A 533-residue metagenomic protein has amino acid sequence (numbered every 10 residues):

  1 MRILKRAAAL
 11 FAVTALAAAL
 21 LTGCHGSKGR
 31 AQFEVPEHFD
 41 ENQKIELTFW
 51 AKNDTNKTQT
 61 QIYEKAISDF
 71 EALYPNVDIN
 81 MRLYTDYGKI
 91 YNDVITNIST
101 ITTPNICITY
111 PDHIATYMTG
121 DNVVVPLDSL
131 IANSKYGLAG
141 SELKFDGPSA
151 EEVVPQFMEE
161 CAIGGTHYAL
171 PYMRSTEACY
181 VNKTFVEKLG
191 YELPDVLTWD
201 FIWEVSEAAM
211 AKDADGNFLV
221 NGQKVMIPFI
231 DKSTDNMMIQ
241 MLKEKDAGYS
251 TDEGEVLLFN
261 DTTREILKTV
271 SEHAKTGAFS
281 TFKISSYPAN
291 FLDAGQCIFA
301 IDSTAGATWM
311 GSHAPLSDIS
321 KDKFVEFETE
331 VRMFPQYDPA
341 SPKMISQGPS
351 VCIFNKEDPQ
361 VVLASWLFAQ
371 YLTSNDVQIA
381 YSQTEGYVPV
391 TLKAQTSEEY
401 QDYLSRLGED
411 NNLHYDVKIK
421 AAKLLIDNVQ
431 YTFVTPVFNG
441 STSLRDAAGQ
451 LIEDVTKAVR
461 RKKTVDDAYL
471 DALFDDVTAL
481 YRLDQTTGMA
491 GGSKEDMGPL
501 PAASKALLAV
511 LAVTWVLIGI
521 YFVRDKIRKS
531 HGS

Functional and structural regions predicted by a protein language model:
T22-G23: C-terminal motif of bacterial Sec signal peptides marking the signal peptidase cleavage site
F39, P111-T176, F218-L219, S320 (+1 more regions): Hinge/lid segment of periplasmic solute-binding proteins
K44-T48, N53-A115, N290: Early extracytoplasmic/lumenal segment of secretory-pathway proteins
D78, K268, E272-F279, P315-A394: Extracytoplasmic/periplasmic substrate-recognition and gating elements
N105-I108, I298-S303, W309: Paired acidic/hydrophobic, glycine-rich loop segments that form the ligand-binding mouth/hinge of periplasmic-binding
F157-Y172, E177, D200-V256: Extracytoplasmic/periplasmic solute-binding protein
V205-E207, D252-K283, T329-E330, F334: Glycine-centered hinge/linker elements that transmit conformational signals in sensory and ligand-binding systems
V417-S533: Conserved C-terminal helix/tail region of periplasmic/extracytoplasmic solute-binding proteins
